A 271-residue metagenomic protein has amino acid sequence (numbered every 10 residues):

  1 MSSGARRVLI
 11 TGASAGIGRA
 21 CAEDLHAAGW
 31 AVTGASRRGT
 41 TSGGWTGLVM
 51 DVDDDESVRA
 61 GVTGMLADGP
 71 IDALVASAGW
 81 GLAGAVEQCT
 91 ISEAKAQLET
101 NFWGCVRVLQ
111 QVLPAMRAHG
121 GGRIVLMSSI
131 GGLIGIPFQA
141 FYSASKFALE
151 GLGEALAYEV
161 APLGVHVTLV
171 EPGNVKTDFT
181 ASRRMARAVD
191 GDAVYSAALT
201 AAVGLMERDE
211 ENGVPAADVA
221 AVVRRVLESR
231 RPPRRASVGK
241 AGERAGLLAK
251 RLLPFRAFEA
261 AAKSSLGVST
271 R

Functional and structural regions predicted by a protein language model:
S14, A22: N-terminal Rossmann NAD(P)H-binding glycine-rich loop of SDR-like oxidoreductase domains
G44-E56: Rossmann-fold cofactor-recognition segment
A85-V86, E93-K95: Substrate-binding pocket helix/loop in short-chain dehydrogenase/reductase
L109, S145-A148: Active-site helix of classical SDR
L109-Q110, E154: A short, exposed helix-loop element centered on a Lys and neighboring polar residues
S129: Residue(s) in the substrate-gating loop at a strand-loop-helix junction that position the organic substrate next
A161-E210: C-terminal beta-strand-loop-alpha-helix "lid" module of Rossmann-like NAD(P)-dependent dehydrogenases
